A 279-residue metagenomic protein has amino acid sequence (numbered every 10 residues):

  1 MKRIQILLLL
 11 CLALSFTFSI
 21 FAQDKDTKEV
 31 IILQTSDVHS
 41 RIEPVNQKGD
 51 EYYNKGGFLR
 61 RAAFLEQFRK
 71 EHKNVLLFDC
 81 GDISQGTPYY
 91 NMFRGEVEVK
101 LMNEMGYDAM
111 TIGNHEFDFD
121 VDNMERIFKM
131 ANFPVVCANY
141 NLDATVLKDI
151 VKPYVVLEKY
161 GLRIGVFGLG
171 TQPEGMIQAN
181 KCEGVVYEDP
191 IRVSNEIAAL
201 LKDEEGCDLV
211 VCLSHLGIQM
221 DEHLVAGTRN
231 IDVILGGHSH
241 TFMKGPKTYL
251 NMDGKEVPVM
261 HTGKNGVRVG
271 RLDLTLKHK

Functional and structural regions predicted by a protein language model:
M1-L8: Bacterial N-terminal signal peptides that target proteins for export
I6, S19-A22: Serine/threonine-rich, low-complexity intrinsically disordered segments
L8-T17: Bacterial N-terminal signal peptides
A22-K279: Acidic, metal/ion-coordinating pockets
